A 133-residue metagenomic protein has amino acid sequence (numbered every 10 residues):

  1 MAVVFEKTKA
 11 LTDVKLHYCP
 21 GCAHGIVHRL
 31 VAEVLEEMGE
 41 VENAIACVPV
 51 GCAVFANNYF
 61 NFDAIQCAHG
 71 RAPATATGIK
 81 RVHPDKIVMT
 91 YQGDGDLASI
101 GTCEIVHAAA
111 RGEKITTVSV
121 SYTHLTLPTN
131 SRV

Functional and structural regions predicted by a protein language model:
M1-A2, N130: Intrinsic low-complexity, intrinsically disordered segments enriched in polar/basic residues
V3, K7-A68: Active-site diphosphate/adenylate-binding microenvironment
C52-Y122: Thiamine diphosphate
T123-T129: Conserved small/polar residues in nucleotide/adenosyl-binding loops
